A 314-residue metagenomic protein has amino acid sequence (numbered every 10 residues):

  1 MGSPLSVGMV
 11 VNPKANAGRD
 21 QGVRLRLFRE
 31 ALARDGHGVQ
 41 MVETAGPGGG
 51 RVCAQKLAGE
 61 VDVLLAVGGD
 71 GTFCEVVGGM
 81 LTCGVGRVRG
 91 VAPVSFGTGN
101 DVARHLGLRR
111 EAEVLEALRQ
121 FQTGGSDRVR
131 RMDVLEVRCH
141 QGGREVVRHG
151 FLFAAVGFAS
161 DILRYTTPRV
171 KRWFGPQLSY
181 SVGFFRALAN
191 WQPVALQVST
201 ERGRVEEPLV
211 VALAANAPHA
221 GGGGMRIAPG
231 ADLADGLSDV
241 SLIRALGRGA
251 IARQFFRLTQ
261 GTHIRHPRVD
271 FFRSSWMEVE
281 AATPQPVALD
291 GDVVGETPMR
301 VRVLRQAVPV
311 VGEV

Functional and structural regions predicted by a protein language model:
M1-V67, C74, E116-R119: ATP/NTP phosphate-donor binding region
L5, R89, S275: Nucleotide donor/acceptor-binding cores
Q21-V23, V77-M80, R104-L106, M225-R226: Short amphipathic alpha-helical segments
R34-D35, T44, C83-V211: Catalytic core of DAGKc-family lipid kinases
D70, A212: Short conserved active-site loop signatures built around small residues
T72-G86: Short Gly/Thr/Asp-enriched flexible loops that form oxyanion-binding sites at enzyme active sites
A155, A159, L213-I227, V293: Glycine-rich phosphate/pyrophosphate-binding beta-alpha loops
T200-E207, R226-V314: ATP/nucleoside-binding phosphotransfer catalytic cores, i.e., glycine-rich phosphate-binding loops
